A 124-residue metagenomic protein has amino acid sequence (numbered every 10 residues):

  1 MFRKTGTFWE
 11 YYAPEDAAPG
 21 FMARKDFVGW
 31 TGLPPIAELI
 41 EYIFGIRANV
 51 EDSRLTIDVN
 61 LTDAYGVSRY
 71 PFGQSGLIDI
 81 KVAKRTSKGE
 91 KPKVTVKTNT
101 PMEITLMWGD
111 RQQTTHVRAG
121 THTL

Functional and structural regions predicted by a protein language model:
M1-L124: Non-catalytic C-terminal accessory modules of carbohydrate-active enzymes
